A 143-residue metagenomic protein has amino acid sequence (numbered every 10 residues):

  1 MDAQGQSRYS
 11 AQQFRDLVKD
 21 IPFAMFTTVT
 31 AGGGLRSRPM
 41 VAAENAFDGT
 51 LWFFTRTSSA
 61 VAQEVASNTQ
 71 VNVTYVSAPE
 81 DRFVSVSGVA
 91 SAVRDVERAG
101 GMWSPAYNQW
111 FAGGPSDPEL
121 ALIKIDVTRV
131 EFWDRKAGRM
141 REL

Functional and structural regions predicted by a protein language model:
M1, F26-T28, V41-T50: Short, basic, glycine/proline-bearing loop/turn elements
M1-M25: Extreme N-terminal tail/first-helix region
M1-Q6, S85-L143: Charged, gly/pro-rich active-site loop segments
D16-A31, V71-Y75: A short, Trp-centered hydrophobic/proline-enriched beta-strand micro-motif
I21-F23, G49-L51, N68-V71, D81 (+2 more regions): Short, surface-exposed beta-edge/turn micro-motifs
A43-E80: A short mixed-secondary-structure module that forms the rim of ligand-binding clefts
